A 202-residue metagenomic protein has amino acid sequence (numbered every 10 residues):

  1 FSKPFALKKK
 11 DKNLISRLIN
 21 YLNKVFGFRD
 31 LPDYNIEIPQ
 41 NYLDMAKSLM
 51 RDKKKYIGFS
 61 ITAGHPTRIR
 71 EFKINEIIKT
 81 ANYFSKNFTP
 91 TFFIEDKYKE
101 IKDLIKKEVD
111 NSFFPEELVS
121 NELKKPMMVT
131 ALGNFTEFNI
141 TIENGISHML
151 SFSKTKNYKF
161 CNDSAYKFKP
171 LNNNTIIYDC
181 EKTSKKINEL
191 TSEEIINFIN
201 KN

Functional and structural regions predicted by a protein language model:
F1-N202: Catalytic machinery of carbohydrate-active enzymes, primarily nucleotide-sugar-dependent glycosyltransferases
